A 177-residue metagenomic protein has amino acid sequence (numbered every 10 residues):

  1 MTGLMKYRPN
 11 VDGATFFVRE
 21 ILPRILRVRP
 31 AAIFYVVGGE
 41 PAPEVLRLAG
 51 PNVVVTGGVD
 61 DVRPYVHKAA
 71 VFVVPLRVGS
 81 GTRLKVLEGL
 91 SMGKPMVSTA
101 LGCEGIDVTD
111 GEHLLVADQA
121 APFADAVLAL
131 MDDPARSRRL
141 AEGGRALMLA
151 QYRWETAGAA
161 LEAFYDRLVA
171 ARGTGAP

Functional and structural regions predicted by a protein language model:
M1-K68: Conserved catalytic-core segment of nucleotide-activated headgroup transferases in glycan assembly
A14-V18, F34, G89, F123 (+1 more regions): A structural motif in glycosyltransferase catalytic domains
H67-G81, M92-P95, G105: Acidic donor-binding loop of glycosyltransferase active sites
K85-E88, P95-T99, L115: Short hydrophobic beta-strand element within catalytic cores of glycosyltransferases and related nucleotide-activated
A100-V116: Short acidic/histidine- and often glycine-rich active-site loop of Leloir-type glycosyltransferases that engages
L114-A121, A129-P134: Conserved acidic donor-binding segment of nucleotide-sugar-dependent glycosyltransferases
R136-Q151, A160-A163: A short, well-ordered alpha-helix in the C-terminal region of glycosyltransferases
W154-P177: C-terminal alpha-helical cap of glycosyltransferases
